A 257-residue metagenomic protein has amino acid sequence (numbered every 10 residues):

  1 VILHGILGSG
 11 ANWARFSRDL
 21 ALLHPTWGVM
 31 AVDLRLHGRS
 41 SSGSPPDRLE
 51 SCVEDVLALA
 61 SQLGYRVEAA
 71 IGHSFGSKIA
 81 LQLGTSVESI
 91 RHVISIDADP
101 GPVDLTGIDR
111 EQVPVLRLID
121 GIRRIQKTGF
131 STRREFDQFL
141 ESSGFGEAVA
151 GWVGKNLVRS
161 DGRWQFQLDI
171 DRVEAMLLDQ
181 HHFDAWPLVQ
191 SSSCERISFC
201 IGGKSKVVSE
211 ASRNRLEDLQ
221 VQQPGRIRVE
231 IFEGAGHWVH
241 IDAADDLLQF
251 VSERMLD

Functional and structural regions predicted by a protein language model:
I2-G5, A31: Structural cue for short, hydrophobic secondary-structure segments
G5-A11, S74: Active-site glycine-rich loops that stabilize anionic/oxyanionic intermediates across multiple enzyme folds
L7, L34-G38, P100, G236-V239: Alpha/beta-hydrolase active-site loop signature
A14, A21-I71, F75, T106 (+2 more regions): Active-site loop/oxyanion-hole signature of alpha/beta-hydrolase fold enzymes
L81-T85, S89-F130: Flexible "cap/lid" loop of the alpha/beta hydrolase fold
K127-D179: Conserved alpha/beta-hydrolase catalytic His-Asp/Glu region
D161-P224, R228-I231: Conserved serine/cysteine hydrolase catalytic core
F232-L248: Catalytic histidine-centered segment of alpha/beta-hydrolase-like enzymes
